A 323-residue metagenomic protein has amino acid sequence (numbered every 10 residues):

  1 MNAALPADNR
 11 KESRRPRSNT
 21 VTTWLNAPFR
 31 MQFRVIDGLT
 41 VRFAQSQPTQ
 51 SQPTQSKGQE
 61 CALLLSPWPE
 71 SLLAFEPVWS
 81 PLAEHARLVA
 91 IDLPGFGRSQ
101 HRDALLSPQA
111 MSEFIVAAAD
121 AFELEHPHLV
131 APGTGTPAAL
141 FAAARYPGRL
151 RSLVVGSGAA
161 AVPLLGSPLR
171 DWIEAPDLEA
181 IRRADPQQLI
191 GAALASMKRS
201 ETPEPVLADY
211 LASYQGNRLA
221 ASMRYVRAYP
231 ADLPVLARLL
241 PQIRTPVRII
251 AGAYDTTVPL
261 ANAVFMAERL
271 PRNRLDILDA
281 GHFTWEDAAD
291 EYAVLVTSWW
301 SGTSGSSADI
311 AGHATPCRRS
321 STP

Functional and structural regions predicted by a protein language model:
W24-L25, I36, A44, A90-A131 (+1 more regions): Active-site loop/oxyanion-hole signature of alpha/beta-hydrolase fold enzymes
L39-Q47, Q55-R98: Conserved HGGG/HGGXW glycine-rich cap/lid loop of the alpha/beta-hydrolase fold
L63-P67, P132, A251: The conserved beta1-alpha1 loop
A131, G135, A139: Gly/Ala-rich beta-loop-alpha elbow adjacent to hydrolase catalytic centers
A144, L150-R182: Flexible "cap/lid" loop of the alpha/beta hydrolase fold
Q188-T202, D209-S213, R224-P230: Helix-loop "lid/cap" segments that line or gate small-molecule binding pockets
E204, R218-E268, D279: Conserved serine/cysteine hydrolase catalytic core
R272-P323: Catalytic active-site module of serine/aspartate enzymes centered on a nucleophile-bearing elbow/loop
